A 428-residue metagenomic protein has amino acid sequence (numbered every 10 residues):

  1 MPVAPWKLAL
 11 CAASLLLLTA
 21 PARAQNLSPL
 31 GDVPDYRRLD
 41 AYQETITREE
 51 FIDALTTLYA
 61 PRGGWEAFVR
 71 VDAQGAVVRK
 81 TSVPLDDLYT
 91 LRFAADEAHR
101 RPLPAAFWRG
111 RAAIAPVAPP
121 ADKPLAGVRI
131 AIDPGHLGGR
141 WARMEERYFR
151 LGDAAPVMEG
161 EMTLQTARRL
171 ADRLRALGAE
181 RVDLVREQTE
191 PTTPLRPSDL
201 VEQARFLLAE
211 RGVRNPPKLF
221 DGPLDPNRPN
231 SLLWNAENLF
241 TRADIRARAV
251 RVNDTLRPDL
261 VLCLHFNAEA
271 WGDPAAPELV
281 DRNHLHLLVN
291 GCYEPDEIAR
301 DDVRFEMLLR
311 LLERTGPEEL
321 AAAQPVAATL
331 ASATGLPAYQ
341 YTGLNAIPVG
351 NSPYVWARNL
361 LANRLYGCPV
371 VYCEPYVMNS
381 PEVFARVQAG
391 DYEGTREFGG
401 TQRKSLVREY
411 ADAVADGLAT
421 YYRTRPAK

Functional and structural regions predicted by a protein language model:
M1-L10: Bacterial N-terminal signal peptides that target proteins for export
A9-L18: Bacterial N-terminal signal peptides
A22-N26: Boundary at the C-terminal end of the N-terminal hydrophobic targeting segment
L27-G135, W141, R196-P197: Non-catalytic propeptide/linker segments at domain boundaries
E44, R48, K123, P156-A167 (+5 more regions): Solvent-exposed, acidic/flexible segments
P116-R251, A270-P274, V280-H284, G291 (+1 more regions): Active-site histidine-acidic residue metal-binding/catalytic motifs, centered on HxH/HExxH-like signatures
G127-R129, L177-V182, T255-V261, G367-V371: Loop/turn elements at helix/coil->beta-strand transitions in domains of secreted/extracellular proteins
A270-W271, L288-P295, A299-P317, A321-A323 (+1 more regions): Active-site-adjacent mobile loop/cap segments within catalytic or ligand-binding domains
